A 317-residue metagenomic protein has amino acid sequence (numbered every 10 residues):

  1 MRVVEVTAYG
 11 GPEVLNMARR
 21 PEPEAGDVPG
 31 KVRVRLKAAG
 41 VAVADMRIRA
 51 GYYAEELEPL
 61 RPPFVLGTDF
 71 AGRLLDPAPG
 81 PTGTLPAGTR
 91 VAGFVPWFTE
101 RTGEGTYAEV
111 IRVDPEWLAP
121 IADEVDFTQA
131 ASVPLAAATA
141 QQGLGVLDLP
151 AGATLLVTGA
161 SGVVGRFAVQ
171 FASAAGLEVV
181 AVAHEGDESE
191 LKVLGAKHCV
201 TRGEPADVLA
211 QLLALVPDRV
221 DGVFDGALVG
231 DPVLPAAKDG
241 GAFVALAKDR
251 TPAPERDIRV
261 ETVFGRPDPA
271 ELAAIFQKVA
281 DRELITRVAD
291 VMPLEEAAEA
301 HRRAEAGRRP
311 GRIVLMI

Functional and structural regions predicted by a protein language model:
M1, L272-I317: C-terminal hydrophobic helical "lid"/dimerization subdomain of Rossmann-like NAD(P)H-dependent oxidoreductases
P23-V41, Y53-F98: Glycine-rich beta-strand-centered segment in the early N-terminal region that forms part of a ligand/cofactor-binding
G93-G159: NAD(P)H dinucleotide-binding glycine-rich loop of Rossmann-like/cofactor-binding domains, especially the beta1-alpha1
T102, G226-R287, I317: Glycine-rich phosphate-binding loop and adjacent beta-alpha segment of Rossmann(oid) nucleotide-cofactor-binding
V133-E204: Mid-domain Rossmann-like dinucleotide-binding core that forms the NAD(H)/NADP(H) cofactor-binding site
P205-D218: Short amphipathic alpha-helix with an adjacent loop that forms part of the alpha/beta core around
